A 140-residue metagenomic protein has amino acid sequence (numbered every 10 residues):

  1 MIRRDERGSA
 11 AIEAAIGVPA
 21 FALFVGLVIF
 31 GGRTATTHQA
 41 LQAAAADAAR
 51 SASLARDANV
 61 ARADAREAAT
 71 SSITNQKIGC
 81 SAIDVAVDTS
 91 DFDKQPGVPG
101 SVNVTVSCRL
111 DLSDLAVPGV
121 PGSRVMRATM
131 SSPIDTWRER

Functional and structural regions predicted by a protein language model:
M1-A69: Alpha-helical assembly-interface signal, strongest on the long, hydrophobic N-terminal helix that forms
L54, A58-R140: Short, conserved structural patches
